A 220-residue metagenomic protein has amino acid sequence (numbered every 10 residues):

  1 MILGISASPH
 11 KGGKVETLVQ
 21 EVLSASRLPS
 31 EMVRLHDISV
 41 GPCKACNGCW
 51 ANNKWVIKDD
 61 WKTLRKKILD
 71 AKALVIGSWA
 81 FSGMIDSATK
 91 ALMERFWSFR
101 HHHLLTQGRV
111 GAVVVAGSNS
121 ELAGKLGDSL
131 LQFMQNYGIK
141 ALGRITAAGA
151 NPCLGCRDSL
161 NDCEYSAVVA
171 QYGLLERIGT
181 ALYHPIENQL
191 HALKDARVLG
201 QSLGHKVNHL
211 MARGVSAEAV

Functional and structural regions predicted by a protein language model:
M1-L28: N-terminal beta1-alpha1 ligand-phosphate binding loop
S6, R34, I145-T146: Residue-level recognition of beta-strand->loop/alpha-helix junctions
S6-S8, V15-L18, D70-A88, A181-R197: Short Fe-S-cluster ligation motifs
P29-E31, A141-L142: Hydrophobic anchor at the start of a short beta-strand that flanks the dinucleotide cofactor-binding loop
L35-W55, P152-N161: N-terminal beta-loop-helix "entrance" segment that forms/cooperates in small-molecule cofactor or anionic ligand
W50-L64, N161-A170: Iron-sulfur (Fe-S) cluster-binding segments and ferredoxin-like electron-carrier domains, especially [2Fe-2S]
V56-G149: Helix-loop-strand module that forms the ligand-binding subsite of alpha/beta enzymes
K140-V220: Glycine-rich phosphate/pyrophosphate-binding loop and the adjoining helix
